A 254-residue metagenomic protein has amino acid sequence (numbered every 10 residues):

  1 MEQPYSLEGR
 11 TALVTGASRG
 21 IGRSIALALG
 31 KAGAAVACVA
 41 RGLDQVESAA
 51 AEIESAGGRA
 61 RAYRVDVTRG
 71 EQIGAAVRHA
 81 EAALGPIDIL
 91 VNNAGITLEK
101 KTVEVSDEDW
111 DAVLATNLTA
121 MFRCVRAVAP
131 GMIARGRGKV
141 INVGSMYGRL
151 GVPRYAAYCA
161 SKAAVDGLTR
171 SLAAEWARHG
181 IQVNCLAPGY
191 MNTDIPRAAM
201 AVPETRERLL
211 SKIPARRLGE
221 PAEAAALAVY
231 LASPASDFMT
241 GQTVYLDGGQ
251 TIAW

Functional and structural regions predicted by a protein language model:
E2-P4, L150, V229, T240-W254: Short C-terminal tail/terminal secondary-structure segment of NAD(P)H-dependent dehydrogenase/reductase domains
T11, S18-R19: Conserved glycine-rich cofactor-binding loop
A34-S48: Conserved glycine-rich Rossmann-like NAD(P)H-binding loop of the short-chain dehydrogenase/reductase
K101-T102, S106-L114, L209: Substrate-binding pocket helix/loop in short-chain dehydrogenase/reductase
V125, S161, T169: Active-site helix of classical SDR
P130, A174-R178, D237: Alpha-helical segment proximal to the catalytic Tyr-Lys
S145: Residue(s) in the substrate-gating loop at a strand-loop-helix junction that position the organic substrate next
